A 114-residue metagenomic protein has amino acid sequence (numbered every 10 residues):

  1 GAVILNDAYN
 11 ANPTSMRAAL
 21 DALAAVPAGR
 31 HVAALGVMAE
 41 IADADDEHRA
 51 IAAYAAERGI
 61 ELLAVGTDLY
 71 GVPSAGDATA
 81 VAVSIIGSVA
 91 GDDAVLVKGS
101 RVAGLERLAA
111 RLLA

Functional and structural regions predicted by a protein language model:
G1-A114: ATP-dependent carboxylate-amine ligase
